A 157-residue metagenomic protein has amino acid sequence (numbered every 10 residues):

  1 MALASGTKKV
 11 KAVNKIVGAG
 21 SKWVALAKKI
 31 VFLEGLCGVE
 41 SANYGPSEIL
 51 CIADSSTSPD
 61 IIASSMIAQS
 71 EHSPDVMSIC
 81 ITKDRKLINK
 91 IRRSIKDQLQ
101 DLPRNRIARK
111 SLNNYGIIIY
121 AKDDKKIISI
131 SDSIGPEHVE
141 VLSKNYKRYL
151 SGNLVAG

Functional and structural regions predicted by a protein language model:
M1-M77: Conserved NAD(P)+-binding/catalytic subdomain of aldehyde/semialdehyde dehydrogenases
A12-K15, V76-S78, Y115-I117, P136-V139: Short active-site oxyanion
A27, I62, I91, I130 (+1 more regions): Hydrophobic side chains in well-ordered alpha-helices
C37-A42, L99-P103, H138, A156-G157: Short hydrophobic/aromatic-enriched beta-strand-loop microsegments
A42-N114, I118: A conserved active-site cap/scaffold subdomain adjacent to cofactor or substrate pockets
D124, S133-G157: C-terminal core of ALDH-fold dehydrogenases
